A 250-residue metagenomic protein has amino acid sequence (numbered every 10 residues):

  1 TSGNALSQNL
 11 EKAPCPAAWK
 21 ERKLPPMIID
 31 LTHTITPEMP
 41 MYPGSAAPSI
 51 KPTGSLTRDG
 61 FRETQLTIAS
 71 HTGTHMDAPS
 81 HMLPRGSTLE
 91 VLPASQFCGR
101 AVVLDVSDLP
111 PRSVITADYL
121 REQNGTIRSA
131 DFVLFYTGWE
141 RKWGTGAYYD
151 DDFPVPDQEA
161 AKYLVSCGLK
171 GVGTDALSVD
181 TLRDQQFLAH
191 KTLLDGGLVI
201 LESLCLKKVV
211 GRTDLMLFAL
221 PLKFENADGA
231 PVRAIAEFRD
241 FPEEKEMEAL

Functional and structural regions predicted by a protein language model:
S2-A13: Extreme N-terminal basic, low-complexity initiation segments that serve as generic localization/processing leaders
C15-L250: Active-/binding-site microenvironments in catalytic and ligand-binding cores
